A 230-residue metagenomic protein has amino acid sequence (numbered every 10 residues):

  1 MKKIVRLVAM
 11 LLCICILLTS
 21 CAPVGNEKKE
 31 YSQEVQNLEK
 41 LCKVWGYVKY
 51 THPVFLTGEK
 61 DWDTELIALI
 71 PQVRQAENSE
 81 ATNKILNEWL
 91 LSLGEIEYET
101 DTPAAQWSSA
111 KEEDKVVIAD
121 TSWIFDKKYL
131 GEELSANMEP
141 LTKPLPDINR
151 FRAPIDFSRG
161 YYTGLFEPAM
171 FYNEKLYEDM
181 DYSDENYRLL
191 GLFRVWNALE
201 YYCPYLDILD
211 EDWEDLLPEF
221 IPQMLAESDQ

Functional and structural regions predicted by a protein language model:
M1-V8: Bacterial N-terminal signal peptides that target proteins for export
L12-L17, C21: Hydrophobic core
A22-Q230: Flexible, low-complexity junctional segments that flank or bridge functional domains
